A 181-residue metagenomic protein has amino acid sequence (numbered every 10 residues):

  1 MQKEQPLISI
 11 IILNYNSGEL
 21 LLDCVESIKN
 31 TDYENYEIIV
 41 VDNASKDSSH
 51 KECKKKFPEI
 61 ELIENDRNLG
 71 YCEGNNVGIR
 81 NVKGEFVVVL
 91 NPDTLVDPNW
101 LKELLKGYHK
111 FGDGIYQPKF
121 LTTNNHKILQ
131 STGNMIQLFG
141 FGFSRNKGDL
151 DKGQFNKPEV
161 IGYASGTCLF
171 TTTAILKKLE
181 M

Functional and structural regions predicted by a protein language model:
M1-N30: N-proximal low-complexity "stem/linker" segments adjacent to membrane-targeting elements
V25-E26, H50-K51, N76, G84 (+2 more regions): Short alpha-helix within the catalytic core of nucleotide-sugar-dependent glycosyltransferases
S27, E34, D42-K51, R67: A conserved acidic beta->alpha catalytic loop
E64-V82, P92: Glycine-rich, basic loop-to-helix element that forms the pyrophosphate-binding segment of sugar-nucleotide handling
K83-G84, S165-E180: Conserved nucleotide-sugar donor-binding and metal-coordinating catalytic region shared by glycosyltransferases
V87: Short aromatic/hydrophobic "clamp" motif used to bind/position activated sugar donors
T94-F141: Conserved donor NDP-sugar-binding/catalytic core segment of glycosyltransferases
I136-I161, A174: Short, flexible, basic/aromatic active-site loop/helix in glycosyltransferases
